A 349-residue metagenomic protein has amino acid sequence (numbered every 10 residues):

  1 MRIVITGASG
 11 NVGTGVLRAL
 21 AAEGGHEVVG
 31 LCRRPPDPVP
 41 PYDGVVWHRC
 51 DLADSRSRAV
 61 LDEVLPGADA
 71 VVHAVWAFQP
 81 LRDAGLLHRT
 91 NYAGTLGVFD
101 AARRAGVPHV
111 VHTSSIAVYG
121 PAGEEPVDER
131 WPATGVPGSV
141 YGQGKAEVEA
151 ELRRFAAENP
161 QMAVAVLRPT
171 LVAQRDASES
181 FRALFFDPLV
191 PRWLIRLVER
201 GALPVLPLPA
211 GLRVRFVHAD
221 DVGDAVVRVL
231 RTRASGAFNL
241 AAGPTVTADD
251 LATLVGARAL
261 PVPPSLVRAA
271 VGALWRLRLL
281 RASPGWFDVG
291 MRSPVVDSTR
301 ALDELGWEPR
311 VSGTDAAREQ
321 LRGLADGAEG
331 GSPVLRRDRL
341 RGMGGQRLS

Functional and structural regions predicted by a protein language model:
I3-E23: N-terminal Rossmann NAD(P)H-binding glycine-rich loop of SDR-like oxidoreductase domains
Y42-S55: Rossmann-fold cofactor-recognition segment
L52-A93, A101: NAD(P)H-binding glycine-rich loop region in Rossmannoid oxidoreductase-like domains and their noncatalytic homologs
L86-G97, Q143-G144, V217: Glycine-rich NAD(P)-binding loop of the Rossmann-fold in SDR/ketoreductase-type enzymes
A93, G97-Y141: Conserved Rossmann-fold NAD(P)-dependent oxidoreductase catalytic core, especially the SDR/UDP-sugar
G138-A165: Active-site Tyr-X1-5-Lys
M162-R213: NAD(P)-dependent short-chain dehydrogenase/reductase
R213, D221-A282, S298, E319 (+1 more regions): Mid/C-terminal beta-alpha module of Rossmann-like enzyme folds, strongest in SDR-family dehydrogenases/epimerases
